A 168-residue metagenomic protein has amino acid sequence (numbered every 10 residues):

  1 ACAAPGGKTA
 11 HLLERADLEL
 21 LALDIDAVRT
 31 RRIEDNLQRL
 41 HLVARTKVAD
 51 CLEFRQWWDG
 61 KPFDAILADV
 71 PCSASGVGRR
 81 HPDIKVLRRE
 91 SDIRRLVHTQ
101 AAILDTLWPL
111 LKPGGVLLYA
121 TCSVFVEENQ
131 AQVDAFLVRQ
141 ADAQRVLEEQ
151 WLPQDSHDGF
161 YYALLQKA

Functional and structural regions predicted by a protein language model:
A1-A168: S-adenosylmethionine
